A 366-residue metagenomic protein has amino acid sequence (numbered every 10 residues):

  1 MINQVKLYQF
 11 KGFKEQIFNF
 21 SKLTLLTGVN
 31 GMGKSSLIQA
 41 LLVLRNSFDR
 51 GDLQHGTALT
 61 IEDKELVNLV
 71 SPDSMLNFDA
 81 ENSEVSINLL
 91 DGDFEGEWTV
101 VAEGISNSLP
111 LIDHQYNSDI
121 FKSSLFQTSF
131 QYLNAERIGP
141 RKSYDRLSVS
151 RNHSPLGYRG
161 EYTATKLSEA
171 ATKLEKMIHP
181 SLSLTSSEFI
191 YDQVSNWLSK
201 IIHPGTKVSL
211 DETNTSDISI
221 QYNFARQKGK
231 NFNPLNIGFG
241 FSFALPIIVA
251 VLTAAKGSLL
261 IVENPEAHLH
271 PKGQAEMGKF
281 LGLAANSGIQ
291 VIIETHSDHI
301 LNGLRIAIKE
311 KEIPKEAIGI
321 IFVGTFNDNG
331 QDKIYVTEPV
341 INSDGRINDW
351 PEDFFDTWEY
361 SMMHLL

Functional and structural regions predicted by a protein language model:
M1-T57, G205, D211-L366: Switch/communication elements of ASCE P-loop NTPase nucleotide-binding domains
S47-P246, A250, A255, I334-L366: Phosphate-coordinating catalytic segments in nucleotide- and nucleic-acid-processing enzymes
